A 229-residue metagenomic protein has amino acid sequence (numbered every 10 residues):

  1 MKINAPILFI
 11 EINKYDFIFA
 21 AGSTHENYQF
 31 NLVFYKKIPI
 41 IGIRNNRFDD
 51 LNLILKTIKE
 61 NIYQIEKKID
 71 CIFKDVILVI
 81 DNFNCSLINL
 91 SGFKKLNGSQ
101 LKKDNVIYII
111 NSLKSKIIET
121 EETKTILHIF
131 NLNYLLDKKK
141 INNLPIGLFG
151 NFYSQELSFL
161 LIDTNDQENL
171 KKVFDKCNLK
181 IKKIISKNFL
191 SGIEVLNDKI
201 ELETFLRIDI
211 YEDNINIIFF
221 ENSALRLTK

Functional and structural regions predicted by a protein language model:
M1-D16, S23-D75, I80-R207, N222-R226: Nucleotide/phosphate-binding catalytic cleft detector across ATP-hydrolyzing and phosphate-transferring enzymes
F19-A21, I217: Amphipathic beta-strand/beta-sheet edge segments enriched in Tyr/Trp
I210: Phosphate-binding active sites in nucleotide-utilizing proteins
N216-I218, K229: A structural feature that tracks compact, well-ordered secondary-structure segments with a strong bias toward
